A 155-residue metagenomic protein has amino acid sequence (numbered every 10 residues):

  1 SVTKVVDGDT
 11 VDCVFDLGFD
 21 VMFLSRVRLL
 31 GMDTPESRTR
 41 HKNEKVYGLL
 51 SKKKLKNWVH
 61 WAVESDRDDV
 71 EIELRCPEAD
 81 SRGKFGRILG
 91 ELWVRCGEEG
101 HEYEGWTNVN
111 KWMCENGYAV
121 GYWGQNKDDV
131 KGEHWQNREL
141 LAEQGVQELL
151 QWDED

Functional and structural regions predicted by a protein language model:
S1-D155: Small beta-barrel nucleic-acid-binding modules, primarily SNase/OB-fold domains and secondarily Tudor-like barrels
